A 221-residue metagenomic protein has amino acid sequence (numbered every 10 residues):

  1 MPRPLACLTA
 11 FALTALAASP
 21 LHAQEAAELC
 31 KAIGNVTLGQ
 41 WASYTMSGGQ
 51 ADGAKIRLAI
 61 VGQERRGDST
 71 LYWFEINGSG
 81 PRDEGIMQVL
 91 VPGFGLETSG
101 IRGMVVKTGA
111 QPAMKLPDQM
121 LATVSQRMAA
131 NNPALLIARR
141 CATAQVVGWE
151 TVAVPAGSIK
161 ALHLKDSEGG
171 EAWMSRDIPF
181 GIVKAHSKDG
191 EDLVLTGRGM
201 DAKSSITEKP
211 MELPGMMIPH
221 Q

Functional and structural regions predicted by a protein language model:
M1-P4: Positively charged n-region of N-terminal signal peptides that target proteins for export
C7-A17: Bacterial N-terminal signal peptides
S19-A23: Sec/Tat signal peptide C-region and signal peptidase I cleavage site
Q24-G100, K107-Q221: Acidic, serine/threonine-rich low-complexity disordered tracts
